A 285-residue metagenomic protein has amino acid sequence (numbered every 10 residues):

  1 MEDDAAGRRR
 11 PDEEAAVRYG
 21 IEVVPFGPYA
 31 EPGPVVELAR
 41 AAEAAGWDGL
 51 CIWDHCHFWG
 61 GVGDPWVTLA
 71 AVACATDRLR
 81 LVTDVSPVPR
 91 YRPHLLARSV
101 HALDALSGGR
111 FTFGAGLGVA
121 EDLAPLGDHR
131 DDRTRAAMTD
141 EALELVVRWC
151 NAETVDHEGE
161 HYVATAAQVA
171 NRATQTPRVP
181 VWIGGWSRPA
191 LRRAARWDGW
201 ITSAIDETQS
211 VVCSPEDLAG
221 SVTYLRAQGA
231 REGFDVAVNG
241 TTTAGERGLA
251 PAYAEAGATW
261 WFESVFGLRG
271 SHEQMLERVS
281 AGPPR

Functional and structural regions predicted by a protein language model:
E2-A75, A136, V179, V279-G282: N-terminal beta1-alpha1-beta2 module of alpha/beta enzyme domains
R8-G27, G118-A124, E160-R178, G229-D235: N-terminal small/glycine-rich loop or linker at the start of catalytic domains across soluble metabolic enzymes
E13-E31, P89-D156: Flexible, glycine-rich active-site loops centered on histidine and acidic residues that chelate a metal or position
Y19-V23, L50-I52, L81-T83, F111-A115 (+4 more regions): Hydrophobic faces of well-ordered beta-strands that scaffold small-molecule active sites in alpha/beta enzyme cores
A30-A42, S99, G184-R193, T243-Y253: Short, acidic/polar
G46, V72, L103, V146 (+3 more regions): Conserved, mostly hydrophobic/aromatic
A75-R78, S107, R196-I201, A256-W260: Glycine-enriched alpha-helix->loop->beta-strand junction motifs that scaffold or abut catalytic
A142-V147, C213-G220, R269-R285: C-terminal helical cap(s) of enzyme catalytic domains, especially alpha/beta-barrels
